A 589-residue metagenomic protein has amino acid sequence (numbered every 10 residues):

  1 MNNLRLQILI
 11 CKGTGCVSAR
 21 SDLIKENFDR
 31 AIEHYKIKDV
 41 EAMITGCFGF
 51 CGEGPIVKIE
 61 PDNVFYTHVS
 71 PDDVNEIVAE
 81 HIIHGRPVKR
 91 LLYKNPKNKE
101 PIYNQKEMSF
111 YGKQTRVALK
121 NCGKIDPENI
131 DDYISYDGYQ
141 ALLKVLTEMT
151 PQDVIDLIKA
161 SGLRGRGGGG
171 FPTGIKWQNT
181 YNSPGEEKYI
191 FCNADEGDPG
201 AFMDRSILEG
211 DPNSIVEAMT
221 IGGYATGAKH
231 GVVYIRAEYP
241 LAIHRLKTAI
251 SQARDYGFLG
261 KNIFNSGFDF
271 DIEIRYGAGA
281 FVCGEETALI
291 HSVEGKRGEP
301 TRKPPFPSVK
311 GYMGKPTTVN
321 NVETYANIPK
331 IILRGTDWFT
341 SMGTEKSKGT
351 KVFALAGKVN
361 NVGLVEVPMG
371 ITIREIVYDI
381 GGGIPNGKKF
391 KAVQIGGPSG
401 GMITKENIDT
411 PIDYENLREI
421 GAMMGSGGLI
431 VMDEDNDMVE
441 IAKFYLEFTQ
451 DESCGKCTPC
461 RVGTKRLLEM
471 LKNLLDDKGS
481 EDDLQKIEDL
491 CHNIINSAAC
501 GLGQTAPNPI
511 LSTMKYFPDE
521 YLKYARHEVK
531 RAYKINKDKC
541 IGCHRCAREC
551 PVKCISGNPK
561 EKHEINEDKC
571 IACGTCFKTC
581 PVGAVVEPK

Functional and structural regions predicted by a protein language model:
M1-Q7, A19-I44, P61-R90, S135 (+9 more regions): Ferredoxin-type iron-sulfur electron-transfer modules in oxidoreductases and energy-metabolism complexes
I10, I125-E128, Y133-Q140, I190-D204 (+3 more regions): Gly-rich Lys/Arg/Thr-decorated short loops/hinges at beta-loop-alpha junctions or inter-strand turns that position
C16, K159-T180, G279-H291, R297 (+2 more regions): Conserved phosphate/anionic-ligand binding catalytic regions in large, soluble enzymes, centered on
E53-V57, P459-K465, R545-E564, T575-K589: Iron-sulfur cluster-binding cysteine motifs and their immediate structural context in ferredoxin-like electron-transfer
L92-A160, M313, N320-G335: Flexible inter-domain linker/hinge segments
A218-T220, M369-P385: Short amphipathic, charge-patterned alpha-helical segments
I243-M369, G381: Hydrophobic alpha-helical positions that pack around
S347-N361, V367-M369, I373, V529-E567 (+2 more regions): C-terminal accessory/binding modules appended to enzymatic or scaffolding proteins
